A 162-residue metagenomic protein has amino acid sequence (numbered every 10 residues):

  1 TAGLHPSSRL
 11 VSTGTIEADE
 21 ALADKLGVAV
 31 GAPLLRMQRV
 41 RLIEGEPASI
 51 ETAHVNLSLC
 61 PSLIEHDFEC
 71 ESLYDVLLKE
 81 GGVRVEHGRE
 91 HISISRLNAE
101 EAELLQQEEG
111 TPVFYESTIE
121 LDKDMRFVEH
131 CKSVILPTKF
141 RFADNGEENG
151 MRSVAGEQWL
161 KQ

Functional and structural regions predicted by a protein language model:
T1-A2: A short, N-terminal "cap"/entry segment at the start of jelly-roll beta-barrel domains of the cupin/DSBH fold
H5-Q162: C-terminal all-alpha effector/ligand-binding and dimerization domain of prokaryotic HTH-type transcriptional repressors
